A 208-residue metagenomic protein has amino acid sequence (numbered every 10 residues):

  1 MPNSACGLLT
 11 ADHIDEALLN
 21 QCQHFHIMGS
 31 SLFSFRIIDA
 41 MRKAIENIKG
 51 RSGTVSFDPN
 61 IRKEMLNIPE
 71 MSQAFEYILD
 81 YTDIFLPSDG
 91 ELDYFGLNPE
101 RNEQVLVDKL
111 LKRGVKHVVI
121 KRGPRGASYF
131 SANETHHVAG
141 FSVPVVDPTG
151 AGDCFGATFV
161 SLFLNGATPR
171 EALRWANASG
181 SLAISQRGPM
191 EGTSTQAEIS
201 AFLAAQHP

Functional and structural regions predicted by a protein language model:
M1-D39: Conserved phosphate-binding/catalytic loop of the ribokinase/pfkB sugar-kinase fold
G7, F33-S34, E64, P144 (+1 more regions): Alpha-helix N-cap/loop-to-helix initiation residues
I14-D15, F75, V145: Acidic, amphipathic alpha-helical patches
L18-N20, E76-L79, K112: A short, aliphatic-rich alpha-helical micro-motif
H24, S30-L106, R125-G126: Conserved beta-alpha-beta core of the PfkB/ribokinase-like small-molecule kinase fold
E46-N47, E100-P208: Conserved phosphate-binding/catalytic region of the ribokinase-like
